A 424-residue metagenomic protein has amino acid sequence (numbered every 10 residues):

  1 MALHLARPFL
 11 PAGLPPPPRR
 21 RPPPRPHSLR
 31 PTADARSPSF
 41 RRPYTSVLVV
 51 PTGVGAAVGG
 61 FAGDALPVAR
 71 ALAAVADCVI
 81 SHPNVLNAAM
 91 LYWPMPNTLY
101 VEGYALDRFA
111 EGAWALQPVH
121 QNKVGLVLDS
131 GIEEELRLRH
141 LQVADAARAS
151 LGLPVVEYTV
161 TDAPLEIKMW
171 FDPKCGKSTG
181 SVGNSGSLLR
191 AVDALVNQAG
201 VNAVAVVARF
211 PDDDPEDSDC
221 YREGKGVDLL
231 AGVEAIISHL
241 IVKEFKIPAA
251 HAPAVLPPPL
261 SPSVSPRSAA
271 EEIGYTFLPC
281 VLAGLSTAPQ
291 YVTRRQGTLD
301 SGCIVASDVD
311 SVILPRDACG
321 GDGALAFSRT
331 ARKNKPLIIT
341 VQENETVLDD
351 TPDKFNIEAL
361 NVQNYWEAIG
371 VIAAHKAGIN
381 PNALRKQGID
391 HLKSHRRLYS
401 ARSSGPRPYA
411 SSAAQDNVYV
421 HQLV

Functional and structural regions predicted by a protein language model:
A2-V206, P211-Y221, G226-A231, A414-D416: Metallocofactor- and cofactor-centric catalytic cores in central/energy metabolism, strongly enriched
A76-I80, V85-A89, G152-E157, I247 (+5 more regions): A broad structural signal for short, well-ordered beta-strand segments within beta-sheet-rich domains
I80-A89, W114-H120, V160-L165, H239-K246 (+2 more regions): Low-complexity, flexible helical/coil segments
P96-Y104, V264-S286, F355-Y365: Acidic, Ser/Thr-rich peripheral helices and adjacent loops at domain boundaries
A149-L151, K243, R332: Short, structurally constrained coil/turn elements that cap an alpha-helix or connect an alpha-helix to the following
V160, A254, E343: Residues that form or immediately flank small-molecule/cofactor binding pockets and catalytic motifs
I167-T330, L337-I339: Long alpha-helical, hydrophobic tracts
P257-P259, C280-S311, P315-V424: C-terminal functional extensions of proteins
